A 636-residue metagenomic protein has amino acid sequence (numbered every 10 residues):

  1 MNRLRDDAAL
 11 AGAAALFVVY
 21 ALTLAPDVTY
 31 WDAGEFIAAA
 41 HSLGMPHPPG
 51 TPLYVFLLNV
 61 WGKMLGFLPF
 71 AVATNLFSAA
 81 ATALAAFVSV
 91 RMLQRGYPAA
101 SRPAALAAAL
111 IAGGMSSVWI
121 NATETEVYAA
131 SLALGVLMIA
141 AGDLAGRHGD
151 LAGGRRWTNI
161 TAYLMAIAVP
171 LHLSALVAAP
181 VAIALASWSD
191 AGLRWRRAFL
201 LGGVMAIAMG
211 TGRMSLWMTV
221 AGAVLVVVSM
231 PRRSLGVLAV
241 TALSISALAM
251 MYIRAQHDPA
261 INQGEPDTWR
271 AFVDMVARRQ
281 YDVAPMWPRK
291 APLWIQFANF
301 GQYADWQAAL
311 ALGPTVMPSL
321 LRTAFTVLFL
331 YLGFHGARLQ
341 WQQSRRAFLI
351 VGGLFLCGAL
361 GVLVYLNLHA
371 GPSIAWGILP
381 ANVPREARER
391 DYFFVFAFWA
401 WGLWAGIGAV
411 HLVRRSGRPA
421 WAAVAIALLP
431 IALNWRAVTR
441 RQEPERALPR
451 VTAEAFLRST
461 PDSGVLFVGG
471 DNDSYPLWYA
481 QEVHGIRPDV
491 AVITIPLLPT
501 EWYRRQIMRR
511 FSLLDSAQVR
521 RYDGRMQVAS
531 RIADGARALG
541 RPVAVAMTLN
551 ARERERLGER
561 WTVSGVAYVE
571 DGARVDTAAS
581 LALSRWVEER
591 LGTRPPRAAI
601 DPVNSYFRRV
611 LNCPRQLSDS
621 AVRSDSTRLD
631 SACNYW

Functional and structural regions predicted by a protein language model:
R3, V224-V228, T323-R346, H411: Hydrophobic, aromatic-rich transmembrane alpha-helices and their immediate juxtamembrane boundary segments
D6-A14, S89-G114, G149-I160, S344-L349 (+2 more regions): Transmembrane-helix signature of polytopic, membrane-embedded enzymes that assemble or transfer cell-envelope glycans
L10, L76-P98, V136-A141, Y331-G336 (+1 more regions): Transmembrane-helix motifs of polytopic, lipid-linked glycan transferases
A21-A25, V55, M64-N75, T82 (+8 more regions): Aromatic- and kink-enriched transmembrane "portal" helix at the membrane-lumen/periplasm boundary that abuts
A39-P69, A79-A80, F87: Short hydrophobic/aromatic helix or loop-helix immediately within or flanking a transmembrane segment in polytopic
A39-S42, A108-L110, W157-L171, I183-A186 (+1 more regions): Membrane-interface alpha helices of multi-pass inner-membrane proteins
Q94-A100, M138-T158, M165-A168, A184-R196 (+1 more regions): Membrane-interface transmembrane helices that cradle and orient dolichyl/undecaprenyl
E454-P461, V465, H484-W636: C-terminal luminal/periplasmic domains and tails of membrane-associated envelope-modifying transferases
